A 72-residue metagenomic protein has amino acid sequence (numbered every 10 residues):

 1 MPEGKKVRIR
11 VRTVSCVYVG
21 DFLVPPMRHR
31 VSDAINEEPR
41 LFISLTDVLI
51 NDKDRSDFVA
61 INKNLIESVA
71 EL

Functional and structural regions predicted by a protein language model:
M1-L72: Conserved RNA-binding domains used in RNP assembly and mRNA/RNA metabolism
